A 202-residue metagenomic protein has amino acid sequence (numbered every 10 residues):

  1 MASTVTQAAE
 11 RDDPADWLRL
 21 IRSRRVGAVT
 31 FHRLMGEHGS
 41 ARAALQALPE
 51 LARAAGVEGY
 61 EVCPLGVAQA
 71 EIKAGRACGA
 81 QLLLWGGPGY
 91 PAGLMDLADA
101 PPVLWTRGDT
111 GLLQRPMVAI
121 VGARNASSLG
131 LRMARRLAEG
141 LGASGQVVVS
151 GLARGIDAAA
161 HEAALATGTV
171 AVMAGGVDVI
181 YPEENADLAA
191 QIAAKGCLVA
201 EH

Functional and structural regions predicted by a protein language model:
M1-D13, L84-H202: Glycine-biased, small-residue-rich flexible motifs in mid-sequence functional cores and linkers
M1-G89: Short, small/acidic-rich helices and loops at N termini and domain boundaries of DNA replication/processing enzymes
